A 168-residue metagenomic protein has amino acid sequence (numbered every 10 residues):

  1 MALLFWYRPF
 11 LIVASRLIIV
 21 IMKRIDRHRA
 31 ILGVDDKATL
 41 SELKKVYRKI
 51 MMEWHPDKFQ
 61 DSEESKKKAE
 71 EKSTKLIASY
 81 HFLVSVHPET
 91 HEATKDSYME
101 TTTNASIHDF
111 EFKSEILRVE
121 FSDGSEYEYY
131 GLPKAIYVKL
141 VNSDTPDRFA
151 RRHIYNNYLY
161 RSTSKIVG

Functional and structural regions predicted by a protein language model:
A2-W54, K58: N-terminal J-domain/J-like co-chaperone modules of DnaJ/Hsp40 proteins
A14, I18-I19, A93-T101: Gly/Pro-rich, low-complexity intrinsically disordered segments
L43, K72, L76, P146: Hydrophobic (often cysteine-bearing) scaffold residues that line and stabilize catalytic clefts of nucleotide/cofactor
K45-E53, K68, K72, Y80: N-terminal non-globular leader segments, chiefly Sec-dependent signal peptides
D61-K66: Short, surface-exposed loop/turn segments at secondary-structure junctions
K67-E70, A93, Y98, R151: N-terminal leader/presequence segments that precede the conserved core
K72-E92: Short, structured interface segments
S97-G168: Accessory regions outside conserved functional cores
